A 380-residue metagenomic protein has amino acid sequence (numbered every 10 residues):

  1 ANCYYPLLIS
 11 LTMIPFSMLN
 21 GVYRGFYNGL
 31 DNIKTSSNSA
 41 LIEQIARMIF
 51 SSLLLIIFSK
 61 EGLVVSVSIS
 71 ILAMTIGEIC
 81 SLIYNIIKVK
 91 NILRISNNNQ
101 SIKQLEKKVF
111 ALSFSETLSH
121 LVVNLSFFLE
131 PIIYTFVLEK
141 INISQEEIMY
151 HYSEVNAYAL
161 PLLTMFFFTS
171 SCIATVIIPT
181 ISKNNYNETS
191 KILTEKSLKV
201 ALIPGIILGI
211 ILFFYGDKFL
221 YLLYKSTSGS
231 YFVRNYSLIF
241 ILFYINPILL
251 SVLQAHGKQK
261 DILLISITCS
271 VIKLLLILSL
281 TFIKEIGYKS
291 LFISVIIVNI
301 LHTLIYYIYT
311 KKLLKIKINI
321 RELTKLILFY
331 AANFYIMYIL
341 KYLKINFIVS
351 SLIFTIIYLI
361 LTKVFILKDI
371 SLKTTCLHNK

Functional and structural regions predicted by a protein language model:
A1, T194-I241, L274-L275: Alpha-helical transmembrane segments of multi-pass membrane transport and lipid-handling proteins
A1-S10, K60-S68, L222-V233, L343-I348: Membrane-interface helix-capping segments at transmembrane helix termini in multi-pass transporters
F16-S39, L238-T268: Membrane-interface junctions at transmembrane-helix termini in multi-pass inner-membrane proteins
L30-T35, I45-S81, K260, S270-L304 (+3 more regions): Membrane-interface helix-loop junctions in multi-pass transport and translocation proteins
L63-I71, N85-H120, E188, K312-L328 (+1 more regions): Interhelical loop/hinge segments that connect adjacent transmembrane helices in multipass membrane
A73-V89, K103-V176: Transmembrane helical elements of multi-pass membrane transporters/channels
L163-K191, E195-L198: Helix-loop junctions and terminal segments of transmembrane helices in multi-pass membrane transport/translocation
Y338-K380: Membrane-proximal transmembrane or re-entrant/amphipathic helices at the cytosolic face
